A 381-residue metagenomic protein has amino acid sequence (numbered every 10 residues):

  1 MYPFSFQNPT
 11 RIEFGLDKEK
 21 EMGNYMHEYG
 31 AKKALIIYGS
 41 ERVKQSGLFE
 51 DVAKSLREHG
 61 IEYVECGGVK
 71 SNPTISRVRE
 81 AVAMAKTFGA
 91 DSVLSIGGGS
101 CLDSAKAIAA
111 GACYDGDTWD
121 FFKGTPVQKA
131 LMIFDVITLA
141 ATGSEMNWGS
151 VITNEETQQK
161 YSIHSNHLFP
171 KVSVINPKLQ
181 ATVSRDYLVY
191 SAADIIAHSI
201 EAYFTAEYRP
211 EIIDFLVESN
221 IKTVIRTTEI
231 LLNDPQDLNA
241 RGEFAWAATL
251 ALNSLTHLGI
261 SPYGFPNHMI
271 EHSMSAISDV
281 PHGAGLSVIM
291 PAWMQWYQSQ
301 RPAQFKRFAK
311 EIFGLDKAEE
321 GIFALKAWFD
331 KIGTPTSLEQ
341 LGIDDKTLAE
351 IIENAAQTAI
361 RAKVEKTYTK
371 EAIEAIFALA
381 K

Functional and structural regions predicted by a protein language model:
M1-S92, L338: ATP/NTP phosphate-donor binding region
T10, C113-R209: A glycine/threonine-rich phosphate-anchoring loop and its flanking beta-alpha core in nucleotide/phosphate-binding
L48-F49, R77-V78, S104, Q304 (+1 more regions): Residues at alpha-helix caps and immediate loop-helix transition turns in enzyme cores, especially N- and C-cap
D51-V52, V82, C101-D115, M146-N147: Short Gly/Thr/Asp-enriched flexible loops that form oxyanion-binding sites at enzyme active sites
A90-K106, T138-S144, I277: Glycine/serine-rich anion-binding loops at beta->alpha junctions that coordinate negatively charged ligand groups
A202, A206-A324: Active-site segments that bind and position negatively charged phosphate/pyrophosphate groups
F305, E311-K381: C-terminal charged capping/lid subdomain of soluble metabolic enzymes
